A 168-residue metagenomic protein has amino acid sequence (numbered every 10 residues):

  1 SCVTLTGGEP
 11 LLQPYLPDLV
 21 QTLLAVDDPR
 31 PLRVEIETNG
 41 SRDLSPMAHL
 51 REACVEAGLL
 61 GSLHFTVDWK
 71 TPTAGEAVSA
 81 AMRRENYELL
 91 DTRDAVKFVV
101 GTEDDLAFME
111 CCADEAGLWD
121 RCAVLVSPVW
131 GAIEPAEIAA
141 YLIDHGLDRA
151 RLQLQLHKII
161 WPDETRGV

Functional and structural regions predicted by a protein language model:
C2, L11-V168: Conserved AdoMet/S-adenosylmethionine-binding subsite of the radical SAM
